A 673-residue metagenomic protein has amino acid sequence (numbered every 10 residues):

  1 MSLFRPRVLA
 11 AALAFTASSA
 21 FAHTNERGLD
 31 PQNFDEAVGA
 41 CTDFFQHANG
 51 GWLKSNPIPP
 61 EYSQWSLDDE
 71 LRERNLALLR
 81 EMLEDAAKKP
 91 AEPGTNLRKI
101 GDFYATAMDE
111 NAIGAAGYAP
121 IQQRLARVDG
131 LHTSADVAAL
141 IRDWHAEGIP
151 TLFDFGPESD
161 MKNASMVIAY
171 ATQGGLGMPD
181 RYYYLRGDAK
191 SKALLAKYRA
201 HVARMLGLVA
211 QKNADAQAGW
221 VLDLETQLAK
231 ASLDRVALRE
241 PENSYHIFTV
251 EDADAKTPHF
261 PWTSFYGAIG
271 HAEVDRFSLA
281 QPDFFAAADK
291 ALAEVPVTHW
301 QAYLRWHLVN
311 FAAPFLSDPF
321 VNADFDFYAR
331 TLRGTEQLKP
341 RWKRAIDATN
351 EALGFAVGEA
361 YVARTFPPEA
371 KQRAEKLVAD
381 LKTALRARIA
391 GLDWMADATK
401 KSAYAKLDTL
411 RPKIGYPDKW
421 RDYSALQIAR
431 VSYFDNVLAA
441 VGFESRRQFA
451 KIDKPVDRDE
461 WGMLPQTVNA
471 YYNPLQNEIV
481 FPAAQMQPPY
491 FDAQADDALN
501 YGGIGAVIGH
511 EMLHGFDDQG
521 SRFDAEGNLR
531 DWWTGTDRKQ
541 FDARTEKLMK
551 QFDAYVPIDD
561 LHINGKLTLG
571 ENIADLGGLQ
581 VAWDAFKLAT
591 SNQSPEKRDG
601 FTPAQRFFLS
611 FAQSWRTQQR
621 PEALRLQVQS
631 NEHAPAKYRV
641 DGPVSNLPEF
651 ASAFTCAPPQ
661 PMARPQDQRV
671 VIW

Functional and structural regions predicted by a protein language model:
S2-A22: Gram-negative bacterial Sec-dependent N-terminal signal peptides
H23-Q32: Short, Gly/Pro- and small/polar-rich lid/capping loops
N33-K54, Y184-L206, L569, D575-A582: Hydrophobic/aromatic-rich, well-ordered segments within soluble, folded domains that form packed cores
V38-D43, H47-A115: Active-site-surrounding "flap" and adjacent substrate/cofactor-binding loops of secreted or lumenal enzymes, prototyped
S55-P59, F155-G156, D180-Y182, S232-R235 (+3 more regions): Short, solvent-exposed loop/turn and secondary-structure capping segments
E61-M82, A214-A231, N500-A506, D599 (+1 more regions): Short secondary-structure subsegments characteristic of cysteine-rich extracellular domains
A86-D380: Noncatalytic, helix-rich "gating/capping" subdomain that lines the substrate-entry/channel surface of large enzyme
V221, Q227, K256-H259, S278 (+6 more regions): Intrinsically disordered, low-complexity linker/terminal regions across diverse proteins
